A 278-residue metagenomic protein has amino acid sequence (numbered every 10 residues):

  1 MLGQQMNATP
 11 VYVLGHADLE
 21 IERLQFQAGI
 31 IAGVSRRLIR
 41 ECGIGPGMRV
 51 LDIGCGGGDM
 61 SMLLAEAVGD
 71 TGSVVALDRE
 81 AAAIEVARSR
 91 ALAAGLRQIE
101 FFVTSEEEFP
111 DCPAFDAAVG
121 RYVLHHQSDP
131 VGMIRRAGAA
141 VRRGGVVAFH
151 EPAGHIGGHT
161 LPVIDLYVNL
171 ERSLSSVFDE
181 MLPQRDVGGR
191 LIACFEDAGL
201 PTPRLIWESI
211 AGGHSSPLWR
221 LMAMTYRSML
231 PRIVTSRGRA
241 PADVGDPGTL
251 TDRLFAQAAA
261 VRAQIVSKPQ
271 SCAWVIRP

Functional and structural regions predicted by a protein language model:
M1-I21, F26: N-terminal, positively charged/glycine-rich alpha-helical extensions of SAM-dependent methyltransferases
V13, L19-E20, R204-I265: C-terminal helical/coil "lid" or tail adjacent to the Rossmann-like core of SAM-dependent
G29-M48, L63: Conserved alpha-helix/loop element of class I SAM-dependent methyltransferases that forms part of the SAM/SAH-binding
L51-I53, G57-E108: Class I SAM-dependent methyltransferase SAM/SAH-binding core
E108-A117: A short acidic, Gly/Pro-enriched loop at the edge of an enzyme's catalytic core that lines a small-molecule cofactor
D116-P130: A short SAM/SAH-binding and catalytic strip from SAM-dependent methyltransferases
V131-V146: A short glycine-rich, Lys/Arg-flanked "PGG" loop and its adjoining helix->strand segment in the class I
A148-S216: Conserved catalytic/acceptor-binding region of the Class I
